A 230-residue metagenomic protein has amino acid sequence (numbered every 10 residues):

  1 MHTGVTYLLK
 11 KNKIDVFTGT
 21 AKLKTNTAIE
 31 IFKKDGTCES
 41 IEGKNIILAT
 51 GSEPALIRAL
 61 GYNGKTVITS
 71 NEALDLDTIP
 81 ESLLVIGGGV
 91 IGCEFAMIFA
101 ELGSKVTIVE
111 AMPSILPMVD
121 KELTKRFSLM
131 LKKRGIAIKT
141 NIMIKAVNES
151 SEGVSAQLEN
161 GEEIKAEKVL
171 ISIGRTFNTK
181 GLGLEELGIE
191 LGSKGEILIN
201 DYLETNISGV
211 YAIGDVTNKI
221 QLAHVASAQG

Functional and structural regions predicted by a protein language model:
M1-G43, I138, K145-Q157, I164-A166: Feature captures the FAD/FMN-dependent oxidoreductase FAD-binding
H2, T6, L74-D75, P80-L84 (+3 more regions): Rossmann-like dinucleotide-binding cores of NAD(P)H-dependent redox enzymes
A21, I29, S40-G51, V85-I86 (+4 more regions): Short hydrophobic core segments
N45-T69: Extended, non-globular alpha-helical segments
N63-I79, I164-Q229: FAD-site-proximal beta/loop scaffold in flavoenzymes
